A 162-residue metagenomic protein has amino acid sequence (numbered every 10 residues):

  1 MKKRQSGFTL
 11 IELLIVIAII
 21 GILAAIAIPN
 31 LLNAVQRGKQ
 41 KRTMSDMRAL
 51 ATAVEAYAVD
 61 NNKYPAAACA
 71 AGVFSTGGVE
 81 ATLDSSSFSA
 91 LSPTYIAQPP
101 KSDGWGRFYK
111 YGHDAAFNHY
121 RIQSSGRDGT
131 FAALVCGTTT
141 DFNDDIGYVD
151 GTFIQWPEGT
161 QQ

Functional and structural regions predicted by a protein language model:
K2-L32: N-terminal single-pass transmembrane signal-anchor helix
K3, R37, A56-D60: Conserved amphipathic alpha-helical interaction elements at protein-protein interfaces in regulatory, energy-coupling
I17, M44, A51: Conserved catalytic core of two-component sensor histidine kinases
N30-M47: Aliphatic-rich helix starts adjacent to a transmembrane/signal segment
T43-M44, D60, A67-C69, A133-V135: Short, solvent-exposed loop/turn and secondary-structure capping segments
T52-E55, V59-R121: Extracellular/periplasmic head regions of type IV pilus-like filament subunits
H113-Q162: Short, surface-exposed interaction loops/tails
